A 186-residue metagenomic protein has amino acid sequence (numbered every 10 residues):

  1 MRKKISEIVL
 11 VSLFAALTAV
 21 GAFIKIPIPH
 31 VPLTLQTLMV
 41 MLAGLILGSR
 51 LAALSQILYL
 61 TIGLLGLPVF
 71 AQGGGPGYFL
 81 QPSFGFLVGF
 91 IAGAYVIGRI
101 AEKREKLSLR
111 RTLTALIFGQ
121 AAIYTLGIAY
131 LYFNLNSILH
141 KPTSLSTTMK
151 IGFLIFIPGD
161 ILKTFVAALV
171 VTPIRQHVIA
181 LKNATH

Functional and structural regions predicted by a protein language model:
M1-S55, L65: Hydrophobic transmembrane alpha-helices
I8-S12, L38, L42, A52-L58 (+4 more regions): Hydrophobic alpha-helical transmembrane segments
L13, V20, G77-T125: Short helix-perturbing small/polar motifs within transmembrane alpha-helices
T18, A22, G44, G63 (+4 more regions): Structural signal for membrane-spanning alpha-helices in multi-pass inner-membrane proteins, emphasizing helix cores
A22-L33, L60-G93: Interfacial aromatic-anchored transmembrane helix boundaries in multi-pass membrane proteins
I24, Q72-G73, I100, R104 (+1 more regions): Helix-loop junctions at the membrane-solvent interface of multi-pass transporters, primarily the C-terminal
I46-R50, V96-R104, P173-V178: Structural signal for the C-terminal ends of transmembrane alpha-helices and the immediately following loop
S108-H186: Membrane-embedded alpha-helical hairpins and interfacial helices in multi-pass inner-membrane proteins
